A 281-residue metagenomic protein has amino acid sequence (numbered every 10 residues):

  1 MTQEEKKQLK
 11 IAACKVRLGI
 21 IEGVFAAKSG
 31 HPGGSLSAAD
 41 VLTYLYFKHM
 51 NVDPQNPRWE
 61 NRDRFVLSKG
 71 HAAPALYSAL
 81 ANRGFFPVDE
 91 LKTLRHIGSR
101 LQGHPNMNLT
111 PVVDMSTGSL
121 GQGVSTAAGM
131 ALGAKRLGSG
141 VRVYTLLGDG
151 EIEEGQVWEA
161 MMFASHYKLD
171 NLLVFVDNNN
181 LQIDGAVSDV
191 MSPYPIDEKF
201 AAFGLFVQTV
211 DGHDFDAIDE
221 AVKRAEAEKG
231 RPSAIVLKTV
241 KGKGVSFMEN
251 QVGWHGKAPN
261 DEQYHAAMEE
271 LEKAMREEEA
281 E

Functional and structural regions predicted by a protein language model:
M1-V16: N-terminal hydrophobic or amphipathic helices/low-complexity stretches enriched in small/hydrophobic/Pro/Gly
A12-S29, D177-N179: N-terminal capping segment at the start of a domain
I20-V24, S35-H166: Cofactor-binding active-site loop characterized by glycine-rich and histidine/acidic residues
D40, H71-A72, L76, N179-N180 (+2 more regions): Glycine-rich beta-alpha junction loops
Y77-S78, N106, Q156-W158, D184-S188 (+1 more regions): Short acidic, glycine/serine/threonine-rich loops at helix termini
R83, V190, E249-G253: Short secondary-structure boundary/capping segments
V112, S116-S119, V124-A227: Thiamine diphosphate
F215-E281: Glycine/aspartate-rich loop-and-adjacent alpha/beta segment that forms the canonical ThDP
